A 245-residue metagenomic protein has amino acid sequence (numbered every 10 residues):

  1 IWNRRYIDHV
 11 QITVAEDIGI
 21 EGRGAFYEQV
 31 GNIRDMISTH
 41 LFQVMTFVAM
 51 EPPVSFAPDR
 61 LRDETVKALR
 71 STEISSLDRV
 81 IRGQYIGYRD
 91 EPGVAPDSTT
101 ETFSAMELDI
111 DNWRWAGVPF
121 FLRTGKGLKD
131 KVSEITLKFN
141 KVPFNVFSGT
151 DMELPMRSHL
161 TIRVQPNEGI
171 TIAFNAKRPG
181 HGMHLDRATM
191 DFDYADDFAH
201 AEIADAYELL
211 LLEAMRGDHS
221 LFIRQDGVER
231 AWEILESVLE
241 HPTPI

Functional and structural regions predicted by a protein language model:
I1-I245: Secretory/organelle targeting and membrane-embedding segments
